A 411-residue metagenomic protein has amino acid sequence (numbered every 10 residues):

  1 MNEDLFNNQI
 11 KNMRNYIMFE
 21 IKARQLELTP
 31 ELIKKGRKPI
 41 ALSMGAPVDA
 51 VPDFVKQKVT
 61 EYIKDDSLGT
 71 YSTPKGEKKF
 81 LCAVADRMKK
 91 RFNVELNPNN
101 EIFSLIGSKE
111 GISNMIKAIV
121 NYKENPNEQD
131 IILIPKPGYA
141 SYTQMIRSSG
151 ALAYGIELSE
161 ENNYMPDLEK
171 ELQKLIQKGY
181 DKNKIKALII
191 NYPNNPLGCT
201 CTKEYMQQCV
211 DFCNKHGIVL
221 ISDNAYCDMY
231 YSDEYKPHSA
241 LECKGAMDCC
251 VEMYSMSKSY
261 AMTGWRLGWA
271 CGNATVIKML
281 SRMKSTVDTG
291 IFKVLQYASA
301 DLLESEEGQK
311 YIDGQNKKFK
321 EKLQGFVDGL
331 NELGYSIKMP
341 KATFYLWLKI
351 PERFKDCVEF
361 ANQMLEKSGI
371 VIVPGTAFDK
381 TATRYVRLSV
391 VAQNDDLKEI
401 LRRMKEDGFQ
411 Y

Functional and structural regions predicted by a protein language model:
D4, N8-N114, L302-E307, Q410-Y411: N-terminal small-domain helix-loop-helix segment of the aminotransferase-like
K64, L68-F212, D228-M229, Y235-C243: Conserved core of the PLP fold type I
D86, K90, V94, Q173-I176 (+3 more regions): PLP-dependent enzyme catalytic core of the Aspartate aminotransferase-like
I134, G155, S222, I372-P374: Hydrophobic residues in well-ordered beta-strands that form the structural core
S149, K215-H216, L333, S368: Helix C-cap/helix->beta junction micro-motif
K178, E242-K317, Q324-L333, L401 (+1 more regions): Conserved core segment of the aminotransferase class I/II
A300, N316-V327, I337-K349, A382: Conserved glycine-rich beta-strand-loop-beta hairpin in the small C-terminal domain of fold type I
